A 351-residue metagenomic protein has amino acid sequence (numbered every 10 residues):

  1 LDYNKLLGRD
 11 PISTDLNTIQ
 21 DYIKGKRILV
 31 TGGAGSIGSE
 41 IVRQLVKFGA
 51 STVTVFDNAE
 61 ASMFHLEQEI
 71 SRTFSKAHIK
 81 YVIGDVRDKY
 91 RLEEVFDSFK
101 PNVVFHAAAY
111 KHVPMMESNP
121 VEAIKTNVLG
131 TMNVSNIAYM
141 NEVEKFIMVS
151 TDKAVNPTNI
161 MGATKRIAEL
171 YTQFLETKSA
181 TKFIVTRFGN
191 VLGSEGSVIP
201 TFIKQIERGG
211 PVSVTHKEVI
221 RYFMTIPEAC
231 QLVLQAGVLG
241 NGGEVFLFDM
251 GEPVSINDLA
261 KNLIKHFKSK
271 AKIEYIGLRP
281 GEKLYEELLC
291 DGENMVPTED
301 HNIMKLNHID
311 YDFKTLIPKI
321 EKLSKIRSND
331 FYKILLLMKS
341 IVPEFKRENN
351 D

Functional and structural regions predicted by a protein language model:
L1-K100: N-terminal Rossmann/SDR dinucleotide-binding element
N4, S13, N17-Y22, L170-V191 (+1 more regions): Strand-loop microenvironment adjacent to phosphate/nucleotide-handling motifs in alpha/beta enzyme folds
T31, F56, V104-A108, F146-T151 (+1 more regions): SDR active-site strand-loop-helix element
A50, F96-F105, V113, V143: Proline-aspartate-enriched helix->loop->beta-strand connector
A50-S51, N141-K145, A180-T181: A short helix->loop->beta-strand "cap" motif at the edges of active sites that frequently abuts
Y81, A123, F183-T186: Hydrophobic/aromatic anchor residues within beta-strands of the central parallel beta-sheet of Rossmann-like
V82-I83, K125, H216, Y275: Conserved residues in the N-terminal Rossmann fold of short-chain dehydrogenase/reductase
H106, Y110-E169, F174-E176: Conserved Rossmann-fold NAD(P)-dependent oxidoreductase catalytic core, especially the SDR/UDP-sugar
